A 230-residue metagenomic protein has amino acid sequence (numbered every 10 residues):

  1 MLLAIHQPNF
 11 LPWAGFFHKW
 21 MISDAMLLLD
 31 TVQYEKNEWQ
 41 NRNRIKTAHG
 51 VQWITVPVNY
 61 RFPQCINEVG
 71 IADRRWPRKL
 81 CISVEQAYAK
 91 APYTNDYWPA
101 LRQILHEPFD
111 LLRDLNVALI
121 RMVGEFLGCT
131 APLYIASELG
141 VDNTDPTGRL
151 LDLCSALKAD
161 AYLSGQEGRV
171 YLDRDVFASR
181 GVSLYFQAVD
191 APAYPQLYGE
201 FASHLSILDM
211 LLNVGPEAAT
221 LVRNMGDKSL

Functional and structural regions predicted by a protein language model:
M1-L230: Residues lining hydrophobic/aromatic ligand-binding pockets adjacent to catalytic sites
